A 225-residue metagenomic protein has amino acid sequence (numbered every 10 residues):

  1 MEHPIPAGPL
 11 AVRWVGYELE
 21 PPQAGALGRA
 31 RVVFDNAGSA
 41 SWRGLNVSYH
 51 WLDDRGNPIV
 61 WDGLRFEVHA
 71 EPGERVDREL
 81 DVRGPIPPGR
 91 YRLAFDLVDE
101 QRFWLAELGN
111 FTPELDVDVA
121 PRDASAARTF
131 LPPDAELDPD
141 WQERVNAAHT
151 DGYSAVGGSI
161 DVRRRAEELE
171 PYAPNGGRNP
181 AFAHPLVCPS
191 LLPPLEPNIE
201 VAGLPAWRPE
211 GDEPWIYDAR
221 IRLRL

Functional and structural regions predicted by a protein language model:
E2-A24, E114: Low-complexity, acidic Ser/Thr/Pro/Gly-rich terminal tails and inter-domain linkers that flank the onset of structured
A11-W14, N46-F66, G109: Short beta-strand and strand-turn-strand segments in soluble, beta-rich domains
F34-G38: Asparagine-centered strand-capping/turn motif at beta-strand->loop junctions
R83-G89: Short, surface-exposed loop/turn segments at beta-strand-coil junctions that are enriched for proline with nearby
Q101-T112: Beta-sandwich strand segments
A126-E136: Short beta-strand-to-loop acidic/aromatic patch adjacent to the donor-nucleotide binding site
D140-P171: Conserved donor NDP-sugar-binding/catalytic core segment of glycosyltransferases
P174-P194, N198-P205, G211-L225: A recurrent flexible, glycine/aromatic-enriched loop bordering the glycosyltransferase active site that acts as
